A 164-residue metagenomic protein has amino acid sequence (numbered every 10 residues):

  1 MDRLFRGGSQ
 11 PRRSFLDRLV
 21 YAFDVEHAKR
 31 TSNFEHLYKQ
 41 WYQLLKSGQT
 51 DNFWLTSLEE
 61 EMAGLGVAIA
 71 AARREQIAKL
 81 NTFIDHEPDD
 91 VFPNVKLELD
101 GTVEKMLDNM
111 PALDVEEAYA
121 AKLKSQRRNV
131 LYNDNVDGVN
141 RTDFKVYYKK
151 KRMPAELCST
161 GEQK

Functional and structural regions predicted by a protein language model:
M1-Q43: Extended, charged alpha-helical "arm/stalk" segments used for dimerization and assembly in large NTPase-driven machines
D2-F5, S9-L16, D51-L55, E59 (+2 more regions): Amphipathic, alpha-helical segments enriched in basic
V25-K29, T50, A72-E75: Alpha-helical structural elements of signaling/regulatory helical domains
L45-Q49: Secondary-structure edge/capping motif, primarily at the C-terminal ends of alpha-helices and the immediately following
F53-K164: Conserved NTPase motor "head" modules and their coupling/switch loops across ABC/AAA+ ATPases, GTPases, and GHKL ATPases
